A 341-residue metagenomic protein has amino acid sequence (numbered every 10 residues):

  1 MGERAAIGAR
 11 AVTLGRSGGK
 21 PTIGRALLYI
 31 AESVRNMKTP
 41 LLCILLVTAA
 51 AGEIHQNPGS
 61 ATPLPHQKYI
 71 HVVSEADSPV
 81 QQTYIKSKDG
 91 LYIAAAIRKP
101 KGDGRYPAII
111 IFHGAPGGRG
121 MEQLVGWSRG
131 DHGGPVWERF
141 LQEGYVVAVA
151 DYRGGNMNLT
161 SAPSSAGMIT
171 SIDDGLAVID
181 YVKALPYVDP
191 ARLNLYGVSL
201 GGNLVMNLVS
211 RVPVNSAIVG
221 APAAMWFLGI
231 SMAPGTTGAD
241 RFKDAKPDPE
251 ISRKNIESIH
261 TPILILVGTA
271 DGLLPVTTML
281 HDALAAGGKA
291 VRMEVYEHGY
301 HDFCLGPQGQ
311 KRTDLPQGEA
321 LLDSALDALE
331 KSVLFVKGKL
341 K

Functional and structural regions predicted by a protein language model:
P58-G59, P63-D103: N-terminal cap/lid segment of alpha/beta-hydrolase-fold proteins
G104-Y106, A115-M157, L273: Short substrate-entry loop that stabilizes the transition state in hydrolases
W127, L208-N255, T261: Mobile cap/lid helix-loop segments that gate and shape the active-site cleft of serine hydrolases
S165-L185: Alpha/beta-hydrolase active-site loop
V188-V198: Alpha/beta-hydrolase fold nucleophile elbow
I259, I265-V267: Short beta-strand/loop motif that positions the catalytic acidic residue of the alpha/beta-hydrolase fold
G272-T278: Conserved alpha/beta-hydrolase "acid-adjacent" motif
A290-K341: C-terminal catalytic histidine-bearing segment of alpha/beta-hydrolase fold enzymes
